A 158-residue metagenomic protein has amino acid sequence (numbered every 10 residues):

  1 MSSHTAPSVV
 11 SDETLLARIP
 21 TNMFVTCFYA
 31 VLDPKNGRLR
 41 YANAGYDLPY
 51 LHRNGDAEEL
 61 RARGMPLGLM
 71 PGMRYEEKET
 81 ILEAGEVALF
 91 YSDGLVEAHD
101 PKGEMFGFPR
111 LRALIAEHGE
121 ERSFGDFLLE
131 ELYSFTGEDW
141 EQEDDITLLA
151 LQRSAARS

Functional and structural regions predicted by a protein language model:
M1-S158: Conserved subregion of the PPM/PP2C metallophosphatase catalytic domain
